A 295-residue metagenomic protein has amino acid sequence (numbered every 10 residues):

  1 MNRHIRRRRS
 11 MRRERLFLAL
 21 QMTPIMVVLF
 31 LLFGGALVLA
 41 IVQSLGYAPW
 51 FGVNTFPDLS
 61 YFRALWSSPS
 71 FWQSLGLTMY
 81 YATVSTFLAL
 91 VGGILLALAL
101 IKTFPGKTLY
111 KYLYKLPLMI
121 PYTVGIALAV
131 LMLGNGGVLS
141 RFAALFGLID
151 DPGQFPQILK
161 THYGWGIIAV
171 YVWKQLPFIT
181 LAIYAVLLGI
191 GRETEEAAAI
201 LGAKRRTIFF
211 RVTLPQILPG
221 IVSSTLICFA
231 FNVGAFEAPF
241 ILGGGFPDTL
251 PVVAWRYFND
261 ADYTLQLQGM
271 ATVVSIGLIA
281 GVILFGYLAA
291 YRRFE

Functional and structural regions predicted by a protein language model:
M1-T23, P105-Y110, G286-E295: Transmembrane alpha-helical segments of polytopic membrane transport and secretion proteins
R12-F17, F62-L65, V233, F240-L284 (+1 more regions): Interhelical loop and adjacent transmembrane-helix boundary motif in polytopic membrane transport permeases
A19, V42-T86, Q157-T161, N259-Y263: Periplasmic/extracellular loop-to-transmembrane helix junction in inner-membrane transport proteins
M22, A99-A129, G164, E195 (+2 more regions): Cytoplasmic-entry segments and transmembrane alpha-helices of multi-pass inner-membrane transporters
P24-G34, L116, I120, A169 (+5 more regions): Transmembrane alpha-helices
L32-P69, G136-G137, F142, F146-G147 (+2 more regions): Short membrane-interfacial helix/loop motifs at transmembrane-helix boundaries
P69-K102, Y112, Y171: Transmembrane alpha-helix signature in integral membrane proteins
I126-V172, L242-F246: Membrane-interfacial helix termini and adjacent extracytoplasmic/periplasmic loops of multi-pass transporters
